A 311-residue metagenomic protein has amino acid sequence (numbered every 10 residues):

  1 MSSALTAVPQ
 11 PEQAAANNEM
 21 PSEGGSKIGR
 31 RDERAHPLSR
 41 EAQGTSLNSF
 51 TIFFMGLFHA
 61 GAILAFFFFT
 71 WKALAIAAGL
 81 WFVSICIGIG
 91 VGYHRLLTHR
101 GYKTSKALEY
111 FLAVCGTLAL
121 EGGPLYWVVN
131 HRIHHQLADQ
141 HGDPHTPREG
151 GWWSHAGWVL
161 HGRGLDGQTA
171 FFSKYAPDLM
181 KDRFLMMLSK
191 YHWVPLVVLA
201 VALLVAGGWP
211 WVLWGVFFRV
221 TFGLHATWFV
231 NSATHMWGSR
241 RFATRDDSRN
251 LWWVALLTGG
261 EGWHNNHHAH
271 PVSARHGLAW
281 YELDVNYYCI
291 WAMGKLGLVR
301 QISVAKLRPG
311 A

Functional and structural regions predicted by a protein language model:
M1-W228, A233, S273-A311: Non-catalytic, topology-defining segments of multipass membrane proteins
Y175-R183, W237-W263, H268-H270: Active-site-proximal inter-transmembrane loops
